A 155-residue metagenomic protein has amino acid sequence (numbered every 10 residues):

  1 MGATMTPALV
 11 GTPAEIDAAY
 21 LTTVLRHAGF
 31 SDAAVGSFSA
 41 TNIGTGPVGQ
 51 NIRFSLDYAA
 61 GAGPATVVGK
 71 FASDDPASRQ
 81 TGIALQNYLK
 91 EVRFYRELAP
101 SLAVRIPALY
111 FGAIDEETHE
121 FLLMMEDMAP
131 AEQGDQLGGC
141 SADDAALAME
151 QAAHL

Functional and structural regions predicted by a protein language model:
M1-P47, D57-P64: Regulatory N- and C-terminal appendages and interdomain linkers associated with kinase/kinase-like NTP transferase
S39-L155: Conserved ATP-binding subdomain of kinase catalytic cores across diverse folds
